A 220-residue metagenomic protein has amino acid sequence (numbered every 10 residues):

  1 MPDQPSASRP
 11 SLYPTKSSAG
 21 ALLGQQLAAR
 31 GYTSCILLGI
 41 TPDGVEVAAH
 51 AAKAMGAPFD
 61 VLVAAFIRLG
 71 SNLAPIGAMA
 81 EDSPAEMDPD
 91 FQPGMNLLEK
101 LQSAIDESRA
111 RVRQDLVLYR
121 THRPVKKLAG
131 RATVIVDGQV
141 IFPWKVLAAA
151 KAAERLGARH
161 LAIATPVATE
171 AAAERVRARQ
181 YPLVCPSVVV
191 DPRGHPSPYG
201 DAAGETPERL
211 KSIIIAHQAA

Functional and structural regions predicted by a protein language model:
M1-A220: PRPP-associated nucleotide enzymes
